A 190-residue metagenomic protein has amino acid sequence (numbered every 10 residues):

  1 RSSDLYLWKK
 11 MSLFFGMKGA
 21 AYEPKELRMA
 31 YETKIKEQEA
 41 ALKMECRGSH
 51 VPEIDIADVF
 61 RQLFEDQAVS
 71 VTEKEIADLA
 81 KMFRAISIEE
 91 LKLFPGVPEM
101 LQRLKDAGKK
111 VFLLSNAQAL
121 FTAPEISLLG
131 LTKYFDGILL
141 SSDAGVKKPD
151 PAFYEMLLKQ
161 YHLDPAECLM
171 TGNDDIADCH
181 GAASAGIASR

Functional and structural regions predicted by a protein language model:
R1-F94: N-terminal helical cap/lid subdomain that shapes the substrate entry/recognition surface in HAD-like hydrolases
A20, K109, I187: Short phosphate-binding/catalytic loops that engage adenosine nucleotides
A21, S70, T132-D136, D164: Conserved H-loop
V71-T72, P98-R103, D150-Y154, D174-G181: Short glycine/proline-centered loop/turn elements that form peptide/ligand docking sites
K74-L93, V97-L128, F135-S141: Substrate-recognition element of Asp-dependent hydrolases with the DxDx(T/V) motif
F112, L139, L169-T171, R190: Hydrophobic/aromatic beta-strand patches that form the interior of the parallel beta-sheet core in alpha/beta enzyme
K147-I176: Conserved Lys-Pro-Asp/Glu-containing loop-to-beta segment of HAD-superfamily phosphomonoesterases, centered on
